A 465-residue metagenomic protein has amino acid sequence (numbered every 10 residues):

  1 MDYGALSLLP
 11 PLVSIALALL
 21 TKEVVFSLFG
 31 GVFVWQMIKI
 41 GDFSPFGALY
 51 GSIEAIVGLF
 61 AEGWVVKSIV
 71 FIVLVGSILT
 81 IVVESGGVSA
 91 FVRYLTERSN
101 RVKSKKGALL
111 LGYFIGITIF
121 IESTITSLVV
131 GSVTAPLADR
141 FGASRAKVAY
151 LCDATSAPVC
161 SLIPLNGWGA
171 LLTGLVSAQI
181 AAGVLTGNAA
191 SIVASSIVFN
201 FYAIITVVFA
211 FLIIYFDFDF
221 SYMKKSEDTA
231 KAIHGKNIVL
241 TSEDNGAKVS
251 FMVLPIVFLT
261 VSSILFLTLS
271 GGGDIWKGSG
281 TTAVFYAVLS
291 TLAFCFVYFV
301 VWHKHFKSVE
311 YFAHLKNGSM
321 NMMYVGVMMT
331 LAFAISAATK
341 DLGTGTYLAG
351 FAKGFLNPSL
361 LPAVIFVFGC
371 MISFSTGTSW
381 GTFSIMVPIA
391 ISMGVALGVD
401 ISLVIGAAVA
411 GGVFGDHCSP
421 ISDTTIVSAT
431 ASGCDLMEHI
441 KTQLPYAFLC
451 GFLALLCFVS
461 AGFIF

Functional and structural regions predicted by a protein language model:
M1-Y3, E54-K67, A190-N200, D244-A247 (+3 more regions): Interfacial loop-to-helix junctions that mark the boundaries of transmembrane helices in multi-pass membrane
S7-A16, K22-G47, S68-S77, A203-V208 (+5 more regions): Hydrophobic mid-bilayer segments of alpha-helices in multi-pass membrane transport proteins, especially secondary
S14-L20, T118-F120, S263, L267 (+3 more regions): Hydrophobic alpha-helical transmembrane segments
V32-F33, Y113-I117, V133, Y150-S161 (+9 more regions): Transmembrane helix-bundle signature of multi-pass membrane transporters/permeases
P45-A149, H305-V395: Membrane-embedded alpha-helical segments and adjacent helix-loop junctions characteristic of multi-pass solute
S132-F141, G169-A194, K353, G369-G412 (+1 more regions): Membrane-interfacial helix-loop connectors
L137-A232, E243-S250, T425-C457, F465: Membrane-core helix-loop-helix motifs of multi-pass transport proteins
T206-G278, T291-H314, A431, D435-K441 (+1 more regions): Long, contiguous bundles of hydrophobic transmembrane helices that form the permeation core of multi-pass
